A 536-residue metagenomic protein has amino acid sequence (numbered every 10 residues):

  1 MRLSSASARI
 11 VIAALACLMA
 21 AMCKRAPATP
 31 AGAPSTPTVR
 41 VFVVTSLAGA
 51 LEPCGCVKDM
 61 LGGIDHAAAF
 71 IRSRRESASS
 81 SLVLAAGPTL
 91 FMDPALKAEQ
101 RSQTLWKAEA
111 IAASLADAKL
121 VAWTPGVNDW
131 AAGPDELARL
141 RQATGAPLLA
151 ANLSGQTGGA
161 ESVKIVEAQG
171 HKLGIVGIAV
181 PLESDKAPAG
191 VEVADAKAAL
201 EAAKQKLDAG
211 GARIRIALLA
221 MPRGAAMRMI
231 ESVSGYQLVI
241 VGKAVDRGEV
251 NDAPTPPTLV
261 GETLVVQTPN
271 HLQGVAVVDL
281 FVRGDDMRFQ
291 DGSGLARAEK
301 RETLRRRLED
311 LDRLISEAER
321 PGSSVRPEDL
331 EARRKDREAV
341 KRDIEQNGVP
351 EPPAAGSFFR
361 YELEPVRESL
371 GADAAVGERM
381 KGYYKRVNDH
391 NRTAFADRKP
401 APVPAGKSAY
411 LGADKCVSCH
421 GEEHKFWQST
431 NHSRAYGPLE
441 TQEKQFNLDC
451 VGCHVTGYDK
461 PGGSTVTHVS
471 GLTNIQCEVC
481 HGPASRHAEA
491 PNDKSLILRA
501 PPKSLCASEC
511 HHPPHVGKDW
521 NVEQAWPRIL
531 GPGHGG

Functional and structural regions predicted by a protein language model:
M1-V11: Bacterial N-terminal signal peptides that target proteins for export
A6, A21-M22: Intrinsically disordered, low-complexity regions enriched in serine, threonine, proline and polar/charged residues
V11-A21: Bacterial N-terminal signal peptides
L18, G62, A118-K119, A143 (+4 more regions): Generic structural microfeature
A21, D65, A113, V121-A122 (+5 more regions): Active-site-proximal helix/loop capping residues that flank conserved catalytic or ligand/cofactor
C23-Y383: Acidic, metal/ion-coordinating pockets
P30-T38, L47, L148, R297-L314 (+1 more regions): Short sequence/structural segments immediately N-terminal
